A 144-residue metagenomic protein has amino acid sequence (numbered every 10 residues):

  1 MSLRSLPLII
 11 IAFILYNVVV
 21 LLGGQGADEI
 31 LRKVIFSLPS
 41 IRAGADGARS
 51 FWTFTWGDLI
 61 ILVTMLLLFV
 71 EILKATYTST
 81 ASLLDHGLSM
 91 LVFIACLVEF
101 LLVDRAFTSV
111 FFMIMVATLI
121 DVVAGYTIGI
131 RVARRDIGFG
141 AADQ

Functional and structural regions predicted by a protein language model:
R4-I9, T80-M90: Cytoplasmic-side transmembrane-helix entry/capping segments in multi-pass membrane proteins
I10-T53: Membrane-helix boundary elements
W52-T64, D85-G87, F112: Structural signature of hydrophobic alpha-helical transmembrane segments
L67-L68, L91-E99: Hydrophobic, membrane-inserted alpha-helices
L68-S79: C-terminal ends of transmembrane helices
L97-I114: Membrane-helix boundary connector in multi-pass membrane proteins
V116-G125: Alpha-helical transmembrane segments and their membrane-interface exit regions
G125-Q144: Terminal transmembrane helical module of multi-pass membrane proteins
